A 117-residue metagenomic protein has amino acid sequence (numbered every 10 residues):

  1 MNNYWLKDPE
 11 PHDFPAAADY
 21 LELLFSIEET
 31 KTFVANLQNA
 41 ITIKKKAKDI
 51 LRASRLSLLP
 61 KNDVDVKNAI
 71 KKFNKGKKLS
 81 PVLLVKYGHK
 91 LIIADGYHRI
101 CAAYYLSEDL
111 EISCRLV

Functional and structural regions predicted by a protein language model:
M1-D63: An acidic, glycine-rich, mixed-charge low-complexity segment common to nucleic-acid enzymes
N2-L6, L79-V117: A short, basic-hydrophobic beta/loop patch
A18, K67-A69, R99: Sparse, context-dependent recognition of short Cys/His-centered cofactor- or disulfide-binding micro-motifs
L37-A94, Y104: Short alpha-helix boundary/capping and kink motifs at helix termini
